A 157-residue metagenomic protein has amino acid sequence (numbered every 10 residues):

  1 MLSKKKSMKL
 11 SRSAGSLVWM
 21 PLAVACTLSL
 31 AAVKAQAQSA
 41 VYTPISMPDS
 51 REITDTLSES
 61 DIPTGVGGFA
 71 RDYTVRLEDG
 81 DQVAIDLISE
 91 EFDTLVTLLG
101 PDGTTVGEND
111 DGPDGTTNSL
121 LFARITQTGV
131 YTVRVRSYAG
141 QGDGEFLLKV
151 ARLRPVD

Functional and structural regions predicted by a protein language model:
M1-A14: N-terminal secretory signal peptides that target proteins for export/translocation
L2, V33-T74, E78-D81, G115 (+1 more regions): Non-catalytic extracellular/lumenal accessory regions of secreted precursors
K6, T27, V33-A35: Intrinsic disorder/low-complexity segments in short proteins, especially the signal peptide and propeptide regions
W19-S29: Bacterial N-terminal signal peptides
C26, T64, T74, I85-L87 (+3 more regions): Residues embedded in well-ordered secondary-structure elements
L30, R76, S89, R124-T126: Generic structural signal for beta-strand residues in well-ordered domains
D72-S89, V96, Y131-V135: Hydrophobic beta-strand segments within beta-rich accessory/binding domains
T94-K149, L153: Noncatalytic accessory or regulatory domains flanking protease catalytic cores in secreted, cell-surface, and selected
